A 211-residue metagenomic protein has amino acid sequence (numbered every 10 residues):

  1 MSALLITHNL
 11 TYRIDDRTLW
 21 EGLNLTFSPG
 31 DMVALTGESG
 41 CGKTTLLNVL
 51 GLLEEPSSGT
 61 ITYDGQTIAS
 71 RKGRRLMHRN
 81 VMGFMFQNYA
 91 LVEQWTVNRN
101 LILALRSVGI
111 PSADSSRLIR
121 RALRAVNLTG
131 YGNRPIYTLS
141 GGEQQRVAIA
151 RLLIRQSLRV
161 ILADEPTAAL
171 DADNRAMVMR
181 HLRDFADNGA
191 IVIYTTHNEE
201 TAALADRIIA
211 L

Functional and structural regions predicted by a protein language model:
L5, W20-G22: Conserved structural motif at the start of ABC-family nucleotide-binding domains
T36-E38: The feature captures the beta-strand-to-loop junction immediately N-terminal to the Walker
G51: Helix-to-loop junction immediately C-terminal to a conserved catalytic motif
G59-S70: Conserved ABC transporter NBD signature motif
I68-G83, D187: ABC ATPase NBD coupling module
A113-Y131: Conserved ABC ATPase "signature" region
P135-E143: Conserved ABC ATPase signature
I161-D164: Catalytic Walker B motif of ABC-type/P-loop ATPase nucleotide-binding domains
